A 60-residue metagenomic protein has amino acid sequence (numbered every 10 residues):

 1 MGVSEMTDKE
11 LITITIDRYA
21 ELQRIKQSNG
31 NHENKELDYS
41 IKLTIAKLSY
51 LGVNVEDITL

Functional and structural regions predicted by a protein language model:
M1-A20: Short, charge/polar-rich alpha-helical segments
I14-L60: Short, charge-rich amphipathic interface segments used for partner binding and complex assembly
